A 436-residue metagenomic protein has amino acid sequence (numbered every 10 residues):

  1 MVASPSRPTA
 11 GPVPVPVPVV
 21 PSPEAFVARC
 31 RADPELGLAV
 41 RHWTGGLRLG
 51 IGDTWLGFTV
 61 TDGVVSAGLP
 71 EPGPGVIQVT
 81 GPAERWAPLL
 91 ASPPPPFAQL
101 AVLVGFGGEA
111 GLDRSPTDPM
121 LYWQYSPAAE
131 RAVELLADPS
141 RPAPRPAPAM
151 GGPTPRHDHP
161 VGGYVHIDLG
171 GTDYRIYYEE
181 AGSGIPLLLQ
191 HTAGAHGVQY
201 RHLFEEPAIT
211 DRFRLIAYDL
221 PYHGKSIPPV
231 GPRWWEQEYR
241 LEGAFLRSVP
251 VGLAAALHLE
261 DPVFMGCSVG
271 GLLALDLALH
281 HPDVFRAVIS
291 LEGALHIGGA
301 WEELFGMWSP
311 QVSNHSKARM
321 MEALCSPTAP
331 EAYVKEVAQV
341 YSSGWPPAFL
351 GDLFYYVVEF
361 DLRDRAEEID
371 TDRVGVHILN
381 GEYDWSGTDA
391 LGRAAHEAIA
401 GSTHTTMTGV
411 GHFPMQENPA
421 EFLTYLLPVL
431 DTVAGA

Functional and structural regions predicted by a protein language model:
V2-T154: Feature captures hydrophobic
V2-T9, E134-L188, T210-F213, L259-E260 (+1 more regions): Alpha/beta-hydrolase fold catalytic core
G170, Y174-P232: Conserved HGGG/HGGXW glycine-rich cap/lid loop of the alpha/beta-hydrolase fold
G171, A217-M265, T424: Active-site loop/oxyanion-hole signature of alpha/beta-hydrolase fold enzymes
L275, L279-H280, V284-S316: Flexible "cap/lid" loop of the alpha/beta hydrolase fold
G299-A300, N314-D370: Conserved alpha/beta-hydrolase catalytic His-Asp/Glu region
D372, I378-N380: Short beta-strand/loop motif that positions the catalytic acidic residue of the alpha/beta-hydrolase fold
S402-A436: Catalytic active-site module of serine/aspartate enzymes centered on a nucleophile-bearing elbow/loop
